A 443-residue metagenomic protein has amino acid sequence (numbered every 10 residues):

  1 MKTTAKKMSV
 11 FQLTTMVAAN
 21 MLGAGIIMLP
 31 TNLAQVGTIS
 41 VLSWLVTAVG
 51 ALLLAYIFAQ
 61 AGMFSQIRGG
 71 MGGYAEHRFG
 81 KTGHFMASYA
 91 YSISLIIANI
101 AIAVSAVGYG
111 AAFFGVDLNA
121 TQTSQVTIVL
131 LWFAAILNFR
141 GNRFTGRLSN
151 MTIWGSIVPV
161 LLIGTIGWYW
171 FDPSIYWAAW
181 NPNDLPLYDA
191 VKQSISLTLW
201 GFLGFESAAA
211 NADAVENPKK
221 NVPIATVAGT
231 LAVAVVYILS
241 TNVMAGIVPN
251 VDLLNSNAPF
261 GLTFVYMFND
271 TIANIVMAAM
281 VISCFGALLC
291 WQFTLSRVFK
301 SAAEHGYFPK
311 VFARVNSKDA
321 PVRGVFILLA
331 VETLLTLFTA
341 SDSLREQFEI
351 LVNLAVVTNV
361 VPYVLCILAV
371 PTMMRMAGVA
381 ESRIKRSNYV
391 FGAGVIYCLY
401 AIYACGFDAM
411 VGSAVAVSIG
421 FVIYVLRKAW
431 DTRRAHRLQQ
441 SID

Functional and structural regions predicted by a protein language model:
M1-T31, Q35-V36, A51-Y56, R68 (+4 more regions): Membrane-interface "cap" regions at the ends of multi-pass membrane proteins
K2-T4, S40-V41, G115-T123, N150-A278 (+1 more regions): Helix-loop-helix junctions that connect adjacent transmembrane segments in multi-pass membrane transporters
T4-A5, I27-L118, G229-I238, V411-V422: Extracellular loop-to-transmembrane helix junctions
A5, S9-F11, S124-I128, E216-K220 (+4 more regions): Loop-to-transmembrane helix boundary motifs in multi-pass membrane proteins
T31-G37, G108, A112-T123, R143-I153 (+4 more regions): Transmembrane helix-loop boundary segments of multi-pass membrane transporters
G73-E76, G80, A112-V116, V227-L289 (+1 more regions): TM-loop-TM module centered on a large, flexible mid-protein loop between adjacent transmembrane helices in multi-pass
G110, Q122-P173, L185, T226-L231 (+3 more regions): Membrane-interface loop-to-helix entry segments
E346, T358-N359, T372, K385-D443: A generic transmembrane alpha-helix motif of multi-pass inner-membrane proteins
